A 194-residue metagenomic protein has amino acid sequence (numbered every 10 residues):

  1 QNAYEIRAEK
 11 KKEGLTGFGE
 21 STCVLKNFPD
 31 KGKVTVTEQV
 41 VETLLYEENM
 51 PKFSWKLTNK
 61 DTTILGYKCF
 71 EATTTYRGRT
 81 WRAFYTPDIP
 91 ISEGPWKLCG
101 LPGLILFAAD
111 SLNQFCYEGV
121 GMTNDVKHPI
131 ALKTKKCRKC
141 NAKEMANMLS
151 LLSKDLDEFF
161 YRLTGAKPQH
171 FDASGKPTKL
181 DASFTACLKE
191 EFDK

Functional and structural regions predicted by a protein language model:
Q1-K194: Extended soluble regions of mature proteins
